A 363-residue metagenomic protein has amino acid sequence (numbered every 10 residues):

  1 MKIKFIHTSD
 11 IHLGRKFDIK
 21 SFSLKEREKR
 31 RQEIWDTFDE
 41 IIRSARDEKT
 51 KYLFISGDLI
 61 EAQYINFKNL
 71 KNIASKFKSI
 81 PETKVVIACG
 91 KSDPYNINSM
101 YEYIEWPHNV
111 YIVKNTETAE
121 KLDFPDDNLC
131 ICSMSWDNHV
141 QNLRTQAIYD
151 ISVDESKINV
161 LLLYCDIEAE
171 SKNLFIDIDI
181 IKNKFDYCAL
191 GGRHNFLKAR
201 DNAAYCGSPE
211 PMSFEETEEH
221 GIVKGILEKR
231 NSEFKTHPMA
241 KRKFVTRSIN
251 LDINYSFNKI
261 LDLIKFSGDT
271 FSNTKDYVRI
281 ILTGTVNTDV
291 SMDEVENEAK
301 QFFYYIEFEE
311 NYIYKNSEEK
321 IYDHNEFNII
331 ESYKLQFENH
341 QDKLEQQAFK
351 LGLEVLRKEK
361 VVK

Functional and structural regions predicted by a protein language model:
M1-K71, V153, L353-K363: N-terminal active-site segment of His-dependent metallophosphoesterases
K2, T50, E82, N128 (+5 more regions): A general structural motif
I6, C130-C132, V223: Conserved beta-strand elements of the Class I
L24, Y52, E61-S213, E219: His/Asp/Glu-rich metal-coordinating catalytic cores of metallo-dependent phosphodiesterases/hydrolases acting on
E40-S44, E48, K76, L263-T270: A generic secondary-structure signal
G191-I260: A conserved active-site cap/scaffold subdomain adjacent to cofactor or substrate pockets
K229-K363: Accessory, non-catalytic peripheral segments of nucleic-acid enzymes
